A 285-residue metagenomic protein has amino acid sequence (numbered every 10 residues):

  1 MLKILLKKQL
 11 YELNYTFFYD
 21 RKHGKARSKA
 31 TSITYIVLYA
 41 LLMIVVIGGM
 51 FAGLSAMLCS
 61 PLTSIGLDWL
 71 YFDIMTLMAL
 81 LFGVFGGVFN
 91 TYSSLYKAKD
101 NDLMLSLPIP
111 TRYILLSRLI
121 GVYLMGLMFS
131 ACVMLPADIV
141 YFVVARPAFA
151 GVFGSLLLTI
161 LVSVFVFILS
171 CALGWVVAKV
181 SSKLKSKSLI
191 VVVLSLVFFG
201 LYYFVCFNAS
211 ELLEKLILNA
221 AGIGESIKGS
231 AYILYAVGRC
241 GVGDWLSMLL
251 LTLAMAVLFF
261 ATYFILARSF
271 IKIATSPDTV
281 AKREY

Functional and structural regions predicted by a protein language model:
M1-N101, T111-Y285: Hydrophobic alpha-helical transmembrane segments of membrane proteins
